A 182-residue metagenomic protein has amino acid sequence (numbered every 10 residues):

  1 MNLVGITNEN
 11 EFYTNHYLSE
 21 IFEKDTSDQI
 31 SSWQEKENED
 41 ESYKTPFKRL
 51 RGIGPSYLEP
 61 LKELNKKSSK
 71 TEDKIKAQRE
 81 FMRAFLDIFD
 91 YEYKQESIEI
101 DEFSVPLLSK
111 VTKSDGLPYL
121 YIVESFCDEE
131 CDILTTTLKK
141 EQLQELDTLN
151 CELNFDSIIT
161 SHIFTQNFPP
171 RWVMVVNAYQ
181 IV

Functional and structural regions predicted by a protein language model:
M1-V182: Nucleic acid-processing catalytic cores of prokaryotic defense/repair systems
